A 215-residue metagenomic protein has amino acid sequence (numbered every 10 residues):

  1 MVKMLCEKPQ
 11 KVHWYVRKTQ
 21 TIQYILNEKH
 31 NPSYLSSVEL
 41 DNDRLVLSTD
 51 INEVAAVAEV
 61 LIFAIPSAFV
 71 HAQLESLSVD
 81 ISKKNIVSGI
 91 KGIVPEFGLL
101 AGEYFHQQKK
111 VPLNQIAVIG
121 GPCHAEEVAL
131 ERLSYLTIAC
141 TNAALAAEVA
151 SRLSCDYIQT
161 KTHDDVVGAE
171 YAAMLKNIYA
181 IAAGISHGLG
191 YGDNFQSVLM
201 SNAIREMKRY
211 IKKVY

Functional and structural regions predicted by a protein language model:
M1-V38, R44-T49: NAD(P)+-binding Rossmann beta1-loop-alpha1 motif at the extreme N-terminus of oxidoreductases
W14, L47, I62-F63, I138: Conserved SAM-binding loop
R17, K91, T141: Cofactor-binding loop segments of dinucleotide-utilizing enzymes, especially the Rossmann-like FAD- and NAD(P)+-binding
Q20-Y24, P95-F97, A146: Short, charged/polar "capping" segments at the starts of alpha-helices and the immediately preceding loops
D41-S48, V118-I119, T162-H163: Short gly/ser/thr-rich secondary-structure transition/capping motifs
S48-A56, V60-L133, V149-S151: Rossmann-like NAD(P)(H) cofactor-binding subdomain of soluble oxidoreductases
Q107-Q115, L133-I181, I185-Y215: Internal alpha-helical scaffold of NAD(P)-dependent oxidoreductase catalytic cores
